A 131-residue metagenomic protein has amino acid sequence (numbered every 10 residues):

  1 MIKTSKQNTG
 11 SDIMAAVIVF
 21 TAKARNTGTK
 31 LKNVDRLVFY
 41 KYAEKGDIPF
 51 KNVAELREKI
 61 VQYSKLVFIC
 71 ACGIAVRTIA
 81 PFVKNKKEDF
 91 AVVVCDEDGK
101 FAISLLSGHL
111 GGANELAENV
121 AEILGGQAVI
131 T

Functional and structural regions predicted by a protein language model:
I2-T4, D12-A43: N-terminal basic/disordered segments at the start of proteins
N8-M14, K32-N33, E58-S64, K87: Flexible, charged surface loops at secondary-structure boundaries
T21, R25, F50-V53, G73 (+1 more regions): Electropositive phosphate-/nucleotide-binding environments in soluble metabolic enzymes
G28-K30, D47, T78-A80: Short, glycine/acidic-enriched capping/hinge loops at junctions between secondary-structure elements
R36-F39, F68-C70, V94-C95, A128-T131: General beta-strand structural signal in soluble alpha/beta enzymes
V38-K59: N-terminal beta-loop-helix "entrance" segment that forms/cooperates in small-molecule cofactor or anionic ligand
E55-G112: Glycine/small-residue-rich interface belts in oligomeric ring/scaffold proteins and their assembly partners
K100-T131: Short, glycine-/small-residue-rich phosphate/pyrophosphate-handling segment
